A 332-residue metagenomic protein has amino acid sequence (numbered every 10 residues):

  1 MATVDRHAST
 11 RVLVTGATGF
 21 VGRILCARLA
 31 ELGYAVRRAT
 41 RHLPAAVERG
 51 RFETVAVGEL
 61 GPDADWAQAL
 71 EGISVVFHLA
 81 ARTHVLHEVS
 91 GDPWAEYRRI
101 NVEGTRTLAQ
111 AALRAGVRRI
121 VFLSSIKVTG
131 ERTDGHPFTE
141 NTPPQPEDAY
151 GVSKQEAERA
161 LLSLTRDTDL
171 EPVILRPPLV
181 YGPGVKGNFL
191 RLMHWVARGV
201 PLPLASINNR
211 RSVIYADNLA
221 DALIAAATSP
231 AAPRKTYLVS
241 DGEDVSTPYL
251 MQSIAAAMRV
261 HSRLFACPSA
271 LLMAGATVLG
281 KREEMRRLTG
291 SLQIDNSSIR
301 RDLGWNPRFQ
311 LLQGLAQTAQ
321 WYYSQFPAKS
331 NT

Functional and structural regions predicted by a protein language model:
R11-L32: N-terminal Rossmann NAD(P)H-binding glycine-rich loop of SDR-like oxidoreductase domains
E53, V57-E103, T107, A111-R114 (+1 more regions): NAD(P)H-binding glycine-rich loop region in Rossmannoid oxidoreductase-like domains and their noncatalytic homologs
H84-G91, A95, S125-Q145, S163-T168: Active-site "gating" loop of Rossmann-like NAD(P)-dependent oxidoreductase/epimerase domains
E103-A149: Conserved Rossmann-fold NAD(P)-dependent oxidoreductase catalytic core, especially the SDR/UDP-sugar
T107, V185-R191, A205-A227, R234-L238: Substrate-positioning beta->alpha
E147-V173: Active-site Tyr-X1-5-Lys
A216, G275-P307, Q317: Conserved C-terminal active-site "lid" loop/helix of NAD(P)H-dependent oxidoreductases that clamps the redox cofactor
A225-E284, L312, A316-A319, F326-T332: Mid/C-terminal beta-alpha module of Rossmann-like enzyme folds, strongest in SDR-family dehydrogenases/epimerases
